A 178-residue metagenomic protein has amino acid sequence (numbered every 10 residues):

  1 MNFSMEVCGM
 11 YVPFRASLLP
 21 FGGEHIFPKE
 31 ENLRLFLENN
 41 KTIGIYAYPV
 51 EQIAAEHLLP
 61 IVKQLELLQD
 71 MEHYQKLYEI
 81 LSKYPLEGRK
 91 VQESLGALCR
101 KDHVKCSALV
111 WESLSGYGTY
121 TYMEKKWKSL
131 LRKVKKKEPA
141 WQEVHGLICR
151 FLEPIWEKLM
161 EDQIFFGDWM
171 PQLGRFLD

Functional and structural regions predicted by a protein language model:
M1-D178: Structured mid-to-C-terminal alpha-helical surface segments
